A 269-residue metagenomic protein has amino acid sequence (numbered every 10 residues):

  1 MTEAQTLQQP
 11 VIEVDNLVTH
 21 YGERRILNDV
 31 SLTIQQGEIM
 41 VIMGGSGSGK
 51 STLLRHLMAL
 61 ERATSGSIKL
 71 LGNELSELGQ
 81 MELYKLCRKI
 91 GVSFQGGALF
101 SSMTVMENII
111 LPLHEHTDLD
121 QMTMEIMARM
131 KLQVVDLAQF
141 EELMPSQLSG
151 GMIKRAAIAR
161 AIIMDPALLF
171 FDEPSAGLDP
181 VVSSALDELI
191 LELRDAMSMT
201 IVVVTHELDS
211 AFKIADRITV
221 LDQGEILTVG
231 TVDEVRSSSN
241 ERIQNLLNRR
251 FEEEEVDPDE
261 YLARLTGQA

Functional and structural regions predicted by a protein language model:
M58: Helix-to-loop junction immediately C-terminal to a conserved catalytic motif
G66-E74: Conserved ABC transporter NBD signature motif
N73-E74, Q121-Q139: Conserved ABC ATPase "signature" region
L75-G91, Q121, V235-S239: ABC ATPase NBD coupling module
L143-S146, M164: Conserved signature/switch motifs of ABC ATPase nucleotide-binding domains
L169-D172: Catalytic Walker B motif of ABC-type/P-loop ATPase nucleotide-binding domains
